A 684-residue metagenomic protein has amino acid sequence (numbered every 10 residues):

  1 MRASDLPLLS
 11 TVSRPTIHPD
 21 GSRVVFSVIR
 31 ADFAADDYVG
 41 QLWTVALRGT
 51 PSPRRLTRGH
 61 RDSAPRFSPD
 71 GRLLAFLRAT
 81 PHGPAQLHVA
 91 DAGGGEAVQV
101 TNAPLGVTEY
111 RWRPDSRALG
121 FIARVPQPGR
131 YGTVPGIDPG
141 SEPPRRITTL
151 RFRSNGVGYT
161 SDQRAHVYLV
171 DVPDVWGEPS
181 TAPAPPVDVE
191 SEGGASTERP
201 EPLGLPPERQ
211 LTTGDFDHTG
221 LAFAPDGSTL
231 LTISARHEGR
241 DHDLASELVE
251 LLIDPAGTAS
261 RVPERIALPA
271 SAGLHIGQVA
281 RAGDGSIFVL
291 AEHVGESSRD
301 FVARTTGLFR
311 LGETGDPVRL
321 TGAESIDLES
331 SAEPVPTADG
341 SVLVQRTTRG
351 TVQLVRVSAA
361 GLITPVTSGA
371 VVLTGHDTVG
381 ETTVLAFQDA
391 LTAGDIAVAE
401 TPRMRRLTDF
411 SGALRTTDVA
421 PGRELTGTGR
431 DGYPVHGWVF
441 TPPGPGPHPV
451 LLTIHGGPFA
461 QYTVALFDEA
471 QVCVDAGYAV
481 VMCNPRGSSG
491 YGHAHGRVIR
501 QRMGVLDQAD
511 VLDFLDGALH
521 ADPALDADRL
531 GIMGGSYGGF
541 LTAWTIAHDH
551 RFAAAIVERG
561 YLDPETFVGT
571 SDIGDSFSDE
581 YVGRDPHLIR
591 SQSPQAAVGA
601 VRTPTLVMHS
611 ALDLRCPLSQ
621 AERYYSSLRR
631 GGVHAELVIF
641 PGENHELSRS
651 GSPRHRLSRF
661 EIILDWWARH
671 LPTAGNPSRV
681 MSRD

Functional and structural regions predicted by a protein language model:
L6-L8, L56-H60, T101-P104, L211-D215 (+3 more regions): Surface loop/turn motifs at the tips and blade-to-blade linkers of beta-strand repeat domains
R14-T16, G120, P144-I147, R153 (+7 more regions): Non-catalytic accessory segments flanking enzyme active sites
V24, G71-L74, L119-G120, L230 (+3 more regions): Hydrophobic beta-strand positions that form the internal "hydrophobic ladder" of WD40/Gbeta-like beta-propeller blades
A34-V39, T80-A85, R130, Y159-R164 (+4 more regions): Short, solvent-exposed loop/turn segments at conserved positions within beta-propeller repeat blades
V39-G40, R124-P202, A245-E247, E292-H293 (+4 more regions): Predominantly five- to eight-bladed beta-propeller fold
Q41-L47, V89-D91, H166-P173, A245-P255 (+3 more regions): Beta-propeller blade signature
F410, L414-D528, G535, F567-G569 (+1 more regions): Cap/lid segment of the alpha/beta-hydrolase catalytic domain
P485-D684: Active-site-proximal cap/loop segments of hydrolase catalytic domains
